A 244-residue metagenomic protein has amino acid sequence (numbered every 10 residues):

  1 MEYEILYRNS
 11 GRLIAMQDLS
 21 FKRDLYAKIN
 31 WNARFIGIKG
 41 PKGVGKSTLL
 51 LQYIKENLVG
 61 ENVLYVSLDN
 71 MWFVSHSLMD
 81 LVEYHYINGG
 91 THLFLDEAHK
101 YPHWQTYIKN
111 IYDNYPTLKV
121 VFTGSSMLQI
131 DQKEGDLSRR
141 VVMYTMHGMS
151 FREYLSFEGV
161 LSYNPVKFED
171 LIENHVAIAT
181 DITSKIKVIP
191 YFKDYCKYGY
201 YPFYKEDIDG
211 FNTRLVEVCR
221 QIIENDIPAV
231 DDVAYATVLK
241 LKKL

Functional and structural regions predicted by a protein language model:
M1-K28: N-terminal pre-Walker A segment at the start of P-loop NTPase domains
E2-G11, L161-L244: Interdomain hinge/linker elements that couple catalytic modules in large macromolecular machines
I38: Hydrophobic anchor at the beta1->P-loop junction of P-loop NTPases
K42-G43: Walker A (P-loop) phosphate-binding loop of P-loop NTPases
K46-S47: Conserved lysine of the Walker
G60-H92: Short glycine-rich substrate-engagement loop in P-loop NTPases that contacts/grips substrate
F94, K119-S125, T145, Y154: Structural recognition of the conserved hydrophobic beta-strand(s) that form the central parallel beta-sheet of P-loop
L128-M143, F157-V160: Short regulatory helix/loop adjacent to the ATP-binding pocket of P-loop NTPases
